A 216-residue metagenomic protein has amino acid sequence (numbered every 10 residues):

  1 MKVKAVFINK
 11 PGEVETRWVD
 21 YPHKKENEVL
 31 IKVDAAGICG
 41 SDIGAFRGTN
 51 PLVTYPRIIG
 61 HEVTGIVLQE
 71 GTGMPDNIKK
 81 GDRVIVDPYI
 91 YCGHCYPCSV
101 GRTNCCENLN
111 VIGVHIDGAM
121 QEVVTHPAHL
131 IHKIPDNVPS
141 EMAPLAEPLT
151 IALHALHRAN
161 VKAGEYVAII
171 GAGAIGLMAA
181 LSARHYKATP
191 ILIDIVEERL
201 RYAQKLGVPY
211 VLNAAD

Functional and structural regions predicted by a protein language model:
K2-K4: Extreme N-terminal starter segment of soluble prokaryotic enzymes
K10-G12, K25: Residue-level recognition of beta-strand termini and adjacent short loop/turns
E13-D20: Short glycine/threonine/proline-enriched tight-turn/helix- or strand-capping micro-motif at secondary-structure
D20-A36, T49-Y96, P135-N137: Glycine-rich beta-strand-centered segment in the early N-terminal region that forms part of a ligand/cofactor-binding
S41-F46: Cytochrome P450 core scaffold surrounding the K-helix E-X-X-R motif and the conserved "meander" helix-loop region
C92-I170: NAD(P)H dinucleotide-binding glycine-rich loop of Rossmann-like/cofactor-binding domains, especially the beta1-alpha1
V138-D216: Mid-domain Rossmann-like dinucleotide-binding core that forms the NAD(H)/NADP(H) cofactor-binding site
